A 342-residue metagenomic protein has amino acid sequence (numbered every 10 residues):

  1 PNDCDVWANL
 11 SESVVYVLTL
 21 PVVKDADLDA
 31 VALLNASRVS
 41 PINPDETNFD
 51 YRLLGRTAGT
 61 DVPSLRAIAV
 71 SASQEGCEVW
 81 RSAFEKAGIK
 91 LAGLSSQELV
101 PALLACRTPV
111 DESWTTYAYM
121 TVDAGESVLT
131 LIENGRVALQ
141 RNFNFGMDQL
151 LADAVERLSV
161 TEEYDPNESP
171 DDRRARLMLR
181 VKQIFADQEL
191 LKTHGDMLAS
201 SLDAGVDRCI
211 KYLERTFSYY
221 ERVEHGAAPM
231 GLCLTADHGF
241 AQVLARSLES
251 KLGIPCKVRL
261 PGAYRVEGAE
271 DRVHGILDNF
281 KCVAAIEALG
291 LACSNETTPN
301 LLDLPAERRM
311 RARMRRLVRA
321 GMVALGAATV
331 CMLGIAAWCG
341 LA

Functional and structural regions predicted by a protein language model:
P1-A342: Hydrophobic/aromatic-enriched cytosolic interaction surfaces used to assemble or bind macromolecules
